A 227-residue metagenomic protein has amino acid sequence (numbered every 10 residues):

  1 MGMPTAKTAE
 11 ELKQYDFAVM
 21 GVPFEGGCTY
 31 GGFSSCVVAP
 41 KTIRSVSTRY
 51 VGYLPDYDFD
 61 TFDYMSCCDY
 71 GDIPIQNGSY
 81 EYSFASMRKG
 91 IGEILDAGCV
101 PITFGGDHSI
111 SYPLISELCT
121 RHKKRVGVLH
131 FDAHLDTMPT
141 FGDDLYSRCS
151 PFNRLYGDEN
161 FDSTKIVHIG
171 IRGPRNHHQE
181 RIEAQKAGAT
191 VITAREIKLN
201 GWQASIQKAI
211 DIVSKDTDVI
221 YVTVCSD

Functional and structural regions predicted by a protein language model:
M1-D227: Conserved alpha-helical scaffold segments that buttress catalytic/binding sites
